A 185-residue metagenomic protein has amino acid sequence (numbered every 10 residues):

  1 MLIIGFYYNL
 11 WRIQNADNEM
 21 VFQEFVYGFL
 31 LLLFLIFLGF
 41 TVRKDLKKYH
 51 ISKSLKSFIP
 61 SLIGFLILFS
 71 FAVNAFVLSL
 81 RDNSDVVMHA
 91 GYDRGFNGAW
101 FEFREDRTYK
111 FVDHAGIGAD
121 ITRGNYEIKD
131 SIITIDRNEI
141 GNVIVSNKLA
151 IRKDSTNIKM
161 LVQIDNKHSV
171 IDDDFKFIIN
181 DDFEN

Functional and structural regions predicted by a protein language model:
M1-E105, K110-T122, K129, D136-N185: Lipid interaction determinants
